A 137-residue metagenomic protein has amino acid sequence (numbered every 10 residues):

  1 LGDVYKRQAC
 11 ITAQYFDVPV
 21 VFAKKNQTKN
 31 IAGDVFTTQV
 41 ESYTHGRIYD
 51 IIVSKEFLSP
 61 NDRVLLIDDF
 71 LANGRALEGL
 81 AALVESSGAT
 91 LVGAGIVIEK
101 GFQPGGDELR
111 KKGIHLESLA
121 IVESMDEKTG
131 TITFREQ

Functional and structural regions predicted by a protein language model:
L1-Y5: Short, small-residue-biased leader/transition segments that mark boundaries at the very start of proteins
K6, G74, E78: Glycine-rich SAM-binding Motif I of class I
K6-A9, F102-P104: Short, well-ordered alpha-helical microsegments
R7-F16, A81: Short Gly/Thr/Asp-enriched flexible loops that form oxyanion-binding sites at enzyme active sites
D17-V64, G130-E136: Short, glycine/charge-rich flexible loops or terminal/linker lids adjacent to PRPP-binding catalytic cores
S54, L66-D68, N73: Thr-Gly-centered strand-to-loop micro-motif
G79-Q137: PRPP-dependent phosphoribosyltransferase catalytic core
